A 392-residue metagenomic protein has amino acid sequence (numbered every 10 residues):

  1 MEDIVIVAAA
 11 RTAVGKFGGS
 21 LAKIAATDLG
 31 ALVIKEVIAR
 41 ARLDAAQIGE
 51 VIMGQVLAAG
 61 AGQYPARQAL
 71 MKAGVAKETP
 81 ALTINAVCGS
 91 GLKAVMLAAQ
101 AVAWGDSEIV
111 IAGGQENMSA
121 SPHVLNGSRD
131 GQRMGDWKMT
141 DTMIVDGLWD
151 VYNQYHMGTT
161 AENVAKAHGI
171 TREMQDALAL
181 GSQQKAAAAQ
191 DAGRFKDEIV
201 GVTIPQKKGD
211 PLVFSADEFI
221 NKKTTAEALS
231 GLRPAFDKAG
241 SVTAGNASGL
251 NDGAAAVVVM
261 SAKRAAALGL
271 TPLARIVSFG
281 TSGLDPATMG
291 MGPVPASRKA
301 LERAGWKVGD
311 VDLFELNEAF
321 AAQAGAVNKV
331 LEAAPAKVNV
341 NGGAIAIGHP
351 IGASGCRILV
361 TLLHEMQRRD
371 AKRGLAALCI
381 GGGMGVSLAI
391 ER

Functional and structural regions predicted by a protein language model:
M1-A61, P65-A73, P80, T160-R172 (+5 more regions): Conserved active-site "lid/cap" helical segment
M1-T27, E36, T225-M291, P295 (+3 more regions): Condensing-enzyme catalytic core mediating Claisen C-C bond formation in acyl metabolism
R11-T12, A22-L32, R40, M174-A267 (+1 more regions): N-terminal extracellular/periplasmic Venus flytrap/periplasmic-binding protein-like
A46-G54, P80-N85, V110-Q115, M174-G181 (+5 more regions): Beta-strand segments within the central parallel beta-sheet cores of soluble alpha/beta enzyme folds
Q55-I109, Y152-H156, K223-G249, V330-R357 (+2 more regions): Conserved catalytic cysteine-centered active-site region of acyl-thioester-dependent Claisen-condensing enzymes
A86-E116, T159, A165-R194, A256-K263 (+3 more regions): Active-site-proximal alpha-helical scaffold in enzymes
I109-N163: Flexible glycine-/small-residue-enriched beta->alpha junction loops that bind anionic phosphate/pyrophosphate groups
T160-E162, F195-E198, Q206, V277-A346: Active-site pocket-lining segment
